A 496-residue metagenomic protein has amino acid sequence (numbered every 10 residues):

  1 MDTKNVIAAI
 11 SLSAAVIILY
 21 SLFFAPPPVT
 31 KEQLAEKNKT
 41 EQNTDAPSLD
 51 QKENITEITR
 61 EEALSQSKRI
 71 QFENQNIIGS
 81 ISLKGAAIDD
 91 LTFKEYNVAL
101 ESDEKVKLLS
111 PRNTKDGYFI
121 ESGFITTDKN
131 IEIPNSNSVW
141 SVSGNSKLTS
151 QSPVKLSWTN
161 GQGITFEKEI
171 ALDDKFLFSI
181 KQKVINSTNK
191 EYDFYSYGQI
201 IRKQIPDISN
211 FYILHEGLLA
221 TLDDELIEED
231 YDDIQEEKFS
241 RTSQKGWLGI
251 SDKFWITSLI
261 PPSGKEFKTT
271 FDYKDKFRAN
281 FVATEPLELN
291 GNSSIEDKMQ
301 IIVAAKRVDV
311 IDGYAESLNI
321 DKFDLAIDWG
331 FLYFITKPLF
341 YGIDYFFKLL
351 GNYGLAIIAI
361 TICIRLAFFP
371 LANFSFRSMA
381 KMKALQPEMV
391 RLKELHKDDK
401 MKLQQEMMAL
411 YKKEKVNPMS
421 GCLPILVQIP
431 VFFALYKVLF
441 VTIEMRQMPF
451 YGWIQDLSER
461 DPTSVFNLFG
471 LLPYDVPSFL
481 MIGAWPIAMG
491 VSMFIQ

Functional and structural regions predicted by a protein language model:
M1-K39, I81, Q182, S196-Q199 (+2 more regions): Helix-loop-helix
M1-K4, E41, E62, N145-S146: Aromatic/His-enriched, Gly/Pro-containing loop or helix-boundary segments that lie immediately adjacent to catalytic
S13, L22-V106, P111: Juxtamembrane extramembrane loops of integral membrane proteins
R69, E73-K322: Soluble non-transmembrane domains of integral membrane proteins
